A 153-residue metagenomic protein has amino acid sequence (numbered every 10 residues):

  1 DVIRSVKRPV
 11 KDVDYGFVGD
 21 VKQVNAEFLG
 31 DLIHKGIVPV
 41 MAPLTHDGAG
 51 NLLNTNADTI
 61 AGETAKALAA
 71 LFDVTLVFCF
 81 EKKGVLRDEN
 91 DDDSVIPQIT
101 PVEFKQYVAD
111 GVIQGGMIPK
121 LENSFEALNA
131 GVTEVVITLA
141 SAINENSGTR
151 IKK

Functional and structural regions predicted by a protein language model:
D1-K153: C-terminal catalytic "cap/lid" subdomain
